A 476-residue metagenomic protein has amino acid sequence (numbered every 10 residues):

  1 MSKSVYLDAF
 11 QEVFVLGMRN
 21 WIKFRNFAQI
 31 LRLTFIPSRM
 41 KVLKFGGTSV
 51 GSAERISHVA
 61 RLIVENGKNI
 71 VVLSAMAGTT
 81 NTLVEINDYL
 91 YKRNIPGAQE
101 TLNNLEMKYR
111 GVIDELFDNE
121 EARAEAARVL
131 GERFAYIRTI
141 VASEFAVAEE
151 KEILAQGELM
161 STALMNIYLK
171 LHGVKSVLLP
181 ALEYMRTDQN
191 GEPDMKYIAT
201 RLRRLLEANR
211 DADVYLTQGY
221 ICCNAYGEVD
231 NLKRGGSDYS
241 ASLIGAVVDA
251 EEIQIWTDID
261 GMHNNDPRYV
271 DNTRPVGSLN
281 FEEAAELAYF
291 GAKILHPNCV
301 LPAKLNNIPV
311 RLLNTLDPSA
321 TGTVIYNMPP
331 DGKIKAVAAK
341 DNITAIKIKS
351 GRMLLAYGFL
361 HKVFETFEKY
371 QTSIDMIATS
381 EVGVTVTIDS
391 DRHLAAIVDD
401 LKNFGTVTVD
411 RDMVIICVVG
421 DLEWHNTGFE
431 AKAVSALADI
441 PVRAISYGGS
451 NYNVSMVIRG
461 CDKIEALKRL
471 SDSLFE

Functional and structural regions predicted by a protein language model:
S2-S4, S38: Serine residues within intrinsically disordered or low-complexity segments
N26, I30-L295, V300, R459: Nucleotide/pyrophosphate-binding catalytic subdomain
A285-I325, G332, A339-K347: A conserved active-site cap/scaffold subdomain adjacent to cofactor or substrate pockets
T321-E476: A conserved regulatory-domain signal marking ACT and ACT-like small-molecule sensing domains and adjacent regulatory
